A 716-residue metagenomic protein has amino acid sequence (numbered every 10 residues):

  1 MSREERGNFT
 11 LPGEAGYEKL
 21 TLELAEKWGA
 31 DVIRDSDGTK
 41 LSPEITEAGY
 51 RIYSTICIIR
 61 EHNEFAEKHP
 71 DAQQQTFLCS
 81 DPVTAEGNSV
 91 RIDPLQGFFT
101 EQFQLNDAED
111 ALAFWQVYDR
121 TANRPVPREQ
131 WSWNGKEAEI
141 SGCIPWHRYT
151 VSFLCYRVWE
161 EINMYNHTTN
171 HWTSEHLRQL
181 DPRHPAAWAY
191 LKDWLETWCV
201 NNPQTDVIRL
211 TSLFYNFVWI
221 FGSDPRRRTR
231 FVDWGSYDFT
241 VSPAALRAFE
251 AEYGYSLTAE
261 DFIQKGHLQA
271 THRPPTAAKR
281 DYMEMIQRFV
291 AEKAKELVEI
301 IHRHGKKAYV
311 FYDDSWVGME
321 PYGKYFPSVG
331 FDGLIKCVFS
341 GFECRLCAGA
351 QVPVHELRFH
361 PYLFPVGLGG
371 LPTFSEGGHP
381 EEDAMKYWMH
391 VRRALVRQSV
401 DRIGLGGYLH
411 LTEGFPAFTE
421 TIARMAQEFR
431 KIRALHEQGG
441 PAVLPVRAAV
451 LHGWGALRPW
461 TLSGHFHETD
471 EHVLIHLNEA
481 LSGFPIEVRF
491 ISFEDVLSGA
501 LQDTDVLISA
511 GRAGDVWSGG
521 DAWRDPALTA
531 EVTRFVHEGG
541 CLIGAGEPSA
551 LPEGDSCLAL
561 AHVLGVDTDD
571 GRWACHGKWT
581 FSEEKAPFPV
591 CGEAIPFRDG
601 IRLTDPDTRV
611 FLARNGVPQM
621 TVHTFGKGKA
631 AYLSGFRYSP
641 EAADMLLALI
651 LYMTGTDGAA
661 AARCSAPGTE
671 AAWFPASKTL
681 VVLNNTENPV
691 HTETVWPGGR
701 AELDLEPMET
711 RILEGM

Functional and structural regions predicted by a protein language model:
G7-A15, A30-S36, E101, T169-A189 (+7 more regions): The substrate-binding groove and active-site-proximal loops of carbohydrate-active enzymes, especially glycoside
F9-L11, A15-Y53, T197-R209, H390-V400 (+2 more regions): Catalytic domains of carbohydrate-active enzymes, especially glycoside hydrolases
G29-A30, A500-L507: Short acidic/histidine-rich motifs immediately flanking catalytic phosphotransfer sites in two-component signaling
R34, R209, I335, D505-D515 (+3 more regions): Structural motif
I45, H62-F65, E196, R209-T211 (+11 more regions): Hydrophobic targeting/anchoring helices
D71-S328, L346: Polysaccharide-binding and catalytic clefts of secreted carbohydrate-active enzymes
D383-A384, D515-M716: A conserved amphipathic helix/loop scaffold that creates a polar/acidic microenvironment used either to coordinate
H467-F490: Short helix-loop-beta junction
